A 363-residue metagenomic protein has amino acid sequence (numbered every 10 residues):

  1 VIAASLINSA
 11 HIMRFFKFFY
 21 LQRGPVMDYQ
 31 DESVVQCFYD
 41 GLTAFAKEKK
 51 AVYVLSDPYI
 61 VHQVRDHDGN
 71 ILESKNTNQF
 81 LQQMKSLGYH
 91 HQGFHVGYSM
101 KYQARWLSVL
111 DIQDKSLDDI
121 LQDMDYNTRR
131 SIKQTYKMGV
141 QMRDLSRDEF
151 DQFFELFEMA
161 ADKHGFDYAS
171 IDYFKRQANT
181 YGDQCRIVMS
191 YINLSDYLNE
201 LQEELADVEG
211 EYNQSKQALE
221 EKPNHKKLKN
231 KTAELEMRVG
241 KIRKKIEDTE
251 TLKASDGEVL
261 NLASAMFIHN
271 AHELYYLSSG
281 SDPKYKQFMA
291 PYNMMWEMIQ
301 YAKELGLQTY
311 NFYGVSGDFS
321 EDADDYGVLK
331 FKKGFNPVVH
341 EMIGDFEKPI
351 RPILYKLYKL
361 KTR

Functional and structural regions predicted by a protein language model:
V1, K253, G314-R363: C-terminal catalytic domain of photolyase/cryptochrome flavoproteins, centering on the FAD-binding pocket
V1-F15, V61-Q63, H67, K75-N76 (+2 more regions): A conserved beta-strand-loop-helix scaffold within acyl/acetyltransferase catalytic domains
F16-M100, N261-S264, I268-F335: Acyl-donor binding region in acyl/amide transferases
G24-P25, M100, L110, Q122 (+5 more regions): Flexible, active-site-adjacent loop/turn segments at secondary-structure boundaries
Y29-Q30, Q113, D123, N127 (+5 more regions): Surface-exposed loop/turn and secondary-structure junction residues enriched for glycine/proline
A51, D183, H340-E341: Secondary-structure boundary/capping residues
L55, G93, D144, S170 (+2 more regions): A generic structural-conservation signal
D172-F174, E297, T362: Juxtamembrane/interface motifs at transmembrane-helix termini
